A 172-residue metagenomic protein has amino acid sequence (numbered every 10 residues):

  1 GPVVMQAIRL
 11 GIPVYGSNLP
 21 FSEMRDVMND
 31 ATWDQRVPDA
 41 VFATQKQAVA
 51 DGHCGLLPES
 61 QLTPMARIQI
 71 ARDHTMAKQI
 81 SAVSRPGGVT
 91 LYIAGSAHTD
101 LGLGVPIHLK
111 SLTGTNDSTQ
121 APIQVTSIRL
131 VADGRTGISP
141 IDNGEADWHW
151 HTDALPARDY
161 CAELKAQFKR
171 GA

Functional and structural regions predicted by a protein language model:
G1-A172: Compositional signal for N-terminal targeting/processing segments
